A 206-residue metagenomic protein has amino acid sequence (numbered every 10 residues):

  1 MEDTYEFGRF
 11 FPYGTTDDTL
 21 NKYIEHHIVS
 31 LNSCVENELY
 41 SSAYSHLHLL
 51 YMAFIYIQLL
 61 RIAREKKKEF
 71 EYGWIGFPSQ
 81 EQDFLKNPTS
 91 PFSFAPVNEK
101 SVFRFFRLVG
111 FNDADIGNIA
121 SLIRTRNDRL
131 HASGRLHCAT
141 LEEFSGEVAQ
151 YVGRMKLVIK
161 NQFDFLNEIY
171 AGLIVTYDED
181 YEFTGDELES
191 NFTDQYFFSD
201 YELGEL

Functional and structural regions predicted by a protein language model:
M1-A43, I169-D186, F197: Charged alpha-helical initiation segments
Y5-D18, M52-F111: Short non-catalytic regulatory patches outside canonical folded cores
D18, F105-L173: Charge-enriched, short contiguous segments at helix-coil
K22-H26, E38-L49, V97, A114-G117 (+1 more regions): Short, well-structured alpha-helical interface segments that form or flank functional binding sites
C34, S41-S42, L49-L60: A structured, charge-rich N-terminal accessory region that forms the first stable segment of a protein and links
E36, L59, G134-C138: Short, flexible helix-adjacent loops and helix caps
Q58, I75-E81, V152-L157, I174-E182: Eukaryote-specific, cytoplasm-facing alpha-helical/coiled-coil scaffolding segments in long proteins
E182-L206: Extended amphipathic alpha-helical scaffold segments
